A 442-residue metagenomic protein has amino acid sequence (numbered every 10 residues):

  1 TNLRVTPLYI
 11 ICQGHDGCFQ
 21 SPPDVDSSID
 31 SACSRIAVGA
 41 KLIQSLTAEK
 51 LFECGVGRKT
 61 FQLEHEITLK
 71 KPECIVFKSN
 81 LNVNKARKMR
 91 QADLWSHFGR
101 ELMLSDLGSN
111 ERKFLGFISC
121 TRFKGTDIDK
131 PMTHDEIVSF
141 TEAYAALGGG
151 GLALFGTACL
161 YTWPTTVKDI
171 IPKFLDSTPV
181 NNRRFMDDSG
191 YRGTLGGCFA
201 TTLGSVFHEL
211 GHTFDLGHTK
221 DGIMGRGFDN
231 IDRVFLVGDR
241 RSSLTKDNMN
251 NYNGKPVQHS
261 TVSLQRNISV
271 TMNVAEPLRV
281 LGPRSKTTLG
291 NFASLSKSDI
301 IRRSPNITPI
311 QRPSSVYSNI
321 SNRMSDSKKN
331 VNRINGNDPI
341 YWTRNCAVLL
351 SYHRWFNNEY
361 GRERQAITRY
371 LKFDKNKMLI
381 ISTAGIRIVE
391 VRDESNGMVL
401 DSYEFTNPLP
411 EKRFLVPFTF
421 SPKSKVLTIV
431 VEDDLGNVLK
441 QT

Functional and structural regions predicted by a protein language model:
T1-L152, T157-A158, T201, V399-N407: Propeptide-to-catalytic entry region of secreted or membrane-anchored zinc metalloproteases
G14-C18, K124-T126, T162-P164, D221-I223 (+2 more regions): Eukaryotic short linear interaction motifs
Q20-P23, V167, H218, L236-D239: Short coil/turn segments at secondary-structure boundaries
A48, F52, D215-T219, D229: Short amphipathic alpha-helices and their capping/turn residues within compact interaction modules
T126-G196: Active-site scaffold of zinc-dependent metalloenzymes
A200-G217: Active-site recognition of the HExxH zinc-binding catalytic motif
T219-V426, D433-L435: Replace "(M1/M4/M9/M12/WLM)" with "(e.g., M1/M4/M8/M9/M12/M26/WLM)" and add "not limited to" to clarify scope
G436-T442: Edge beta-strands of extracellular beta-sandwich domains
